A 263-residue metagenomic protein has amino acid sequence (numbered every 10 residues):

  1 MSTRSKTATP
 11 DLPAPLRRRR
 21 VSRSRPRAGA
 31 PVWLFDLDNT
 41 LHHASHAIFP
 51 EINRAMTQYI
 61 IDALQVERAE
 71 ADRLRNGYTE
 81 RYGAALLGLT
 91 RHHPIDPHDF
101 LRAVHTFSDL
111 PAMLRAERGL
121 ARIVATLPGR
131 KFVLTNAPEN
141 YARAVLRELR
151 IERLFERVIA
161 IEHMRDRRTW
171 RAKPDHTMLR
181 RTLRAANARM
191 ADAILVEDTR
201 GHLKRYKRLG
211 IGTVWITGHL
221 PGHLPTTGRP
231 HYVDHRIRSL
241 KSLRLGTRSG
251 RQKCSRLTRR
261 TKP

Functional and structural regions predicted by a protein language model:
S2-A30, A125, P138-E139, R143-P263: Asp-based, Mg2+/Mn2+-dependent phosphohydrolase catalytic module
D11, L16, P26-F35, T40-G119 (+1 more regions): N-terminal helical cap/lid subdomain that shapes the substrate entry/recognition surface in HAD-like hydrolases
N39, V133-N136, E197: Conserved residues at beta->alpha junctions
H43, V133-T135, W215: Hydrophobic residues in well-ordered beta-strands that form the structural core
V66, I95, G129, A188 (+1 more regions): Short glycine/serine/threonine/alanine-rich loop segments
L110, K131-F132, R168-A172: Short, surface-exposed loop/turn motifs that are enriched in glycine and acidic residues and include a nearby proline
G119-P128: Catalytic-core regions built around general acid/base machinery
